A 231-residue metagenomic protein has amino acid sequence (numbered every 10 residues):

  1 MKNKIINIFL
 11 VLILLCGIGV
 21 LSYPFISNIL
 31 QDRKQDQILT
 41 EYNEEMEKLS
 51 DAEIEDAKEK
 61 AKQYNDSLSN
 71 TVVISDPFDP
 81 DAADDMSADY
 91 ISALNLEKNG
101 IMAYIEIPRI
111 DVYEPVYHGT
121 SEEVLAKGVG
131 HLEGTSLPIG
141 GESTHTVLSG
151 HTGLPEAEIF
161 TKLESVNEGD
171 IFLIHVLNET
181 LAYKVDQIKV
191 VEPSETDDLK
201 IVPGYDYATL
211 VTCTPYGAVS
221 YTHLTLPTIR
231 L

Functional and structural regions predicted by a protein language model:
K2-D56: N-terminal membrane-targeting segments
K58-N99: Extracytoplasmic/periplasmic/luminal assembly and interaction segments in envelope/secretory/respiratory proteins
D84-I101, K127-G134, S149-L163, E195-D197 (+1 more regions): N-terminal post-signal-peptidase region of extra-cytosolic proteins
I110-L181: Mid-length scaffold segments of soluble, non-membrane domains
K189-S194: Short, conserved beta-turn/loop elements at beta-strand boundaries and strand-helix junctions
T222-T228: Conserved small/polar residues in nucleotide/adenosyl-binding loops
